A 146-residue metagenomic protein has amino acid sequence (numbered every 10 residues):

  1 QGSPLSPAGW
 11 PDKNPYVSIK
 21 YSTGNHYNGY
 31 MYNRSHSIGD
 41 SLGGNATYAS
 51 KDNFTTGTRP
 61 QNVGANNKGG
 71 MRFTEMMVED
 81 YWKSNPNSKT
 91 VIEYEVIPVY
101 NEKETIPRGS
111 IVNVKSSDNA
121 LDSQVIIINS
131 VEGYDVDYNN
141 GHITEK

Functional and structural regions predicted by a protein language model:
Q1-K146: Domain-level detector of nuclease and nuclease-like folds in predominantly extracellular/periplasmic contexts
